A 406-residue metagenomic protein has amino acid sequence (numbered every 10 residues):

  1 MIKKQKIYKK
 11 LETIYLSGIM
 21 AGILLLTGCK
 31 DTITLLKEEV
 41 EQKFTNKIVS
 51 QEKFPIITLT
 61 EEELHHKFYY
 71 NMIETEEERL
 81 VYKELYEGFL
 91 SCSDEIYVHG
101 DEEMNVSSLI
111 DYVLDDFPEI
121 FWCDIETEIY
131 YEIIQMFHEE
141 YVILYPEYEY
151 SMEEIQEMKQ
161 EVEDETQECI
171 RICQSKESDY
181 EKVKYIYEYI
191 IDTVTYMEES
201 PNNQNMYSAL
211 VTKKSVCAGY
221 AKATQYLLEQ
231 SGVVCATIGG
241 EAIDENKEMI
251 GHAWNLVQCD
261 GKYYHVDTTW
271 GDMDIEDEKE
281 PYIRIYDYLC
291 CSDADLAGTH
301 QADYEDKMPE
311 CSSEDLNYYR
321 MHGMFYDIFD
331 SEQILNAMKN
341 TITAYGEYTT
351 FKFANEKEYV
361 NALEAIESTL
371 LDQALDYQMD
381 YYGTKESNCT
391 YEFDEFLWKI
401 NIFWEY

Functional and structural regions predicted by a protein language model:
M1-K53, I186, T212-T224, L228 (+4 more regions): Gram-positive cell-envelope targeting signals
G22, G28-E177, D295-Y406: N-terminal accessory/pre-domain segments preceding catalytic cores
I73-E76, L80-L85, V211-S215, G239 (+1 more regions): Alpha-helix capping and helix-loop boundary segments enriched in small/acidic/polar residues
H99, K176, L210-K214, A218: Short, charged/polar micro-motifs that form catalytic or ligand-binding hotspots
Y150, T193-M197, S215-C217, A242-N246 (+2 more regions): Solvent-exposed loop/turn segments at secondary-structure junctions within structured extracellular/periplasmic domains
E154-A209: Secondary-structure boundary elements
K182, K213, M249-G251: Generic hydrophobic secondary-structure packing signal
G219-A294: Hydrophobic/aromatic-rich core segments of domains that either
